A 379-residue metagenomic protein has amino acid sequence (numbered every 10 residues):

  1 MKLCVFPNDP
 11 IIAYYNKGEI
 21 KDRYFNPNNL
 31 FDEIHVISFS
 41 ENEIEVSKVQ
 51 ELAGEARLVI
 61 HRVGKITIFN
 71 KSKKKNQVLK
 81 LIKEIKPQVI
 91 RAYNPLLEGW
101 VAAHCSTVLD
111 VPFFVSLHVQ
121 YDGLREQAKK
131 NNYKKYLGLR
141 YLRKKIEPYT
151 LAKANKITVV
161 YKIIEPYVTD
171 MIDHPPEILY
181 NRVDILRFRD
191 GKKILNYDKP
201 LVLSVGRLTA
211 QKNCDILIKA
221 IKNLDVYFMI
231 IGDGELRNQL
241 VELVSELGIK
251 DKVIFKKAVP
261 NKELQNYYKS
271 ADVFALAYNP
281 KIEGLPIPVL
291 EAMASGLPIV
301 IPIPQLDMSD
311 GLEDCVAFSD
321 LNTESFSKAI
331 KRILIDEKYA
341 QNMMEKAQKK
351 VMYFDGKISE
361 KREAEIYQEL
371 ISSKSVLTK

Functional and structural regions predicted by a protein language model:
M1-E45: N-terminal subdomain of nucleotide-sugar transferases
G18, D22-F25, P200-N223, E235-V241 (+1 more regions): A conserved mid-protein helix/loop that constitutes part of the nucleotide-sugar donor-binding site
R23-N29, V108, Y121, L137-K156: Membrane-proximal helix-turn-helix segments that form the acceptor-binding/catalytic region of lipid-linked
L151, A258-V259, N266-A271: Short alpha-helical donor nucleotide-sugar binding micro-motif in glycosyltransferases
N155, K269-G284, L297: Acidic donor-binding loop of glycosyltransferase active sites
I163, R182: Carbohydrate-associated surface elements
V289, A294, P298-P302: Short hydrophobic beta-strand element within catalytic cores of glycosyltransferases and related nucleotide-activated
I303, L312-E324, R332-K338: Conserved acidic donor-binding segment of nucleotide-sugar-dependent glycosyltransferases
